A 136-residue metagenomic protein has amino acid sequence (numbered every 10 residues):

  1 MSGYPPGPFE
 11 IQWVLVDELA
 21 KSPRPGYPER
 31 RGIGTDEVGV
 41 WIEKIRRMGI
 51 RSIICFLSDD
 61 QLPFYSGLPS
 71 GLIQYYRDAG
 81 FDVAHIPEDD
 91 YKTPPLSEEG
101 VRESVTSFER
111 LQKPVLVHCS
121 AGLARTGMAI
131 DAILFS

Functional and structural regions predicted by a protein language model:
M1-L116, A121, M128-S136: Cys-dependent protein tyrosine phosphatase-like superfamily
